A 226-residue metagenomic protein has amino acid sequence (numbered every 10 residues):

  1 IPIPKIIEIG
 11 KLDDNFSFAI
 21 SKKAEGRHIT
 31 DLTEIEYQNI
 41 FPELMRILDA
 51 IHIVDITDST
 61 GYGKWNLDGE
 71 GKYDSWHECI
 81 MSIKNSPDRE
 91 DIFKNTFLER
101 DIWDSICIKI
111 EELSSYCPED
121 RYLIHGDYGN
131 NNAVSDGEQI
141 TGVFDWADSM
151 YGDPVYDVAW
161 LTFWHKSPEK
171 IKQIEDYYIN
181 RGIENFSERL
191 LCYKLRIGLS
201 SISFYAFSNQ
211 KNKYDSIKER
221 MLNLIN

Functional and structural regions predicted by a protein language model:
I1-D74, P118: ATP-binding pocket architecture of kinase catalytic cores
I6, K22, L44, L48-I51 (+6 more regions): Generic structural signal for small/hydrophobic residues in well-ordered secondary structure, especially within
I7, T33, G137, F144 (+3 more regions): Short, flexible helix/strand-to-coil boundary loops that buttress conserved ligand/catalytic motifs in alpha/beta
I7-E8, G63, L123-G126, V143-F144 (+2 more regions): Short beta-strand segments
L12-N15, G137-Q139, L195-G198: Short strand-connecting beta-turns/loops that link adjacent beta-strands
S17, S105-Y156: Active-site acidic catalytic loop and adjacent metal/ATP-binding pocket of ATP-dependent phosphoryl transfer enzymes
A19, K64-L113: Active-site catalytic-loop/activation-segment of kinase and kinase-like phosphoryl-transfer enzymes
Q38, P42-E43, E119, D148-Y151 (+1 more regions): Helix-rich C-terminal or lid/interface subdomains of diverse kinases
